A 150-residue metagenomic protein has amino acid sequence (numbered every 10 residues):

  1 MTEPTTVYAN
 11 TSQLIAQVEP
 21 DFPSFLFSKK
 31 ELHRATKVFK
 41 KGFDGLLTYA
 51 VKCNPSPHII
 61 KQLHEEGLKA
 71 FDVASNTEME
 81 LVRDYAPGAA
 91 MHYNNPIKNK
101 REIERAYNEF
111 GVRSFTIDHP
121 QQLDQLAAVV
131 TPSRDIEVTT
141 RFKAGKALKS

Functional and structural regions predicted by a protein language model:
M1-I136: A charged N-terminal "starter" segment
V129-P132, A144-S150: Active-site loop/helix belt of alpha/beta enzymes
E137-K143: ATP-grasp fold ATP-binding core
